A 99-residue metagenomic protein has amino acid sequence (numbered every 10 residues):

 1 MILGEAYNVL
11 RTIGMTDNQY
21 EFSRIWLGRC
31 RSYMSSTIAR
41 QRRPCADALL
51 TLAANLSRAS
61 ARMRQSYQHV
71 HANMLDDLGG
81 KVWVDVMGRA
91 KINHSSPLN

Functional and structural regions predicted by a protein language model:
M1-G14: A short, Lys/Arg-rich alpha-helix, primarily the initiator
V9, L52-N55, M74-L78: Charge-rich, solvent-exposed alpha-helical interaction surfaces
T16-N18: Residue-level signal for the short linker/turn that defines the boundary of a DNA-recognition helix
F22-S23: Short alpha-helical "recognition helix" segments of helix-turn-helix
W26-P44: Recognition helix of helix-turn-helix/homeodomain-like DNA-binding domains that insert into the DNA major groove
S35-S36, A54-R58, G80-V84: Short, hydrophobic/amphipathic alpha-helical patches that form generic packing surfaces within helical domains
P44-M63: DNA major-groove recognition helix of helix-turn-helix/homeodomain DNA-binding modules
R64-N99: Helix-turn-helix/homeodomain-like alpha-helical modules used for DNA recognition and transcription-factor dimerization
